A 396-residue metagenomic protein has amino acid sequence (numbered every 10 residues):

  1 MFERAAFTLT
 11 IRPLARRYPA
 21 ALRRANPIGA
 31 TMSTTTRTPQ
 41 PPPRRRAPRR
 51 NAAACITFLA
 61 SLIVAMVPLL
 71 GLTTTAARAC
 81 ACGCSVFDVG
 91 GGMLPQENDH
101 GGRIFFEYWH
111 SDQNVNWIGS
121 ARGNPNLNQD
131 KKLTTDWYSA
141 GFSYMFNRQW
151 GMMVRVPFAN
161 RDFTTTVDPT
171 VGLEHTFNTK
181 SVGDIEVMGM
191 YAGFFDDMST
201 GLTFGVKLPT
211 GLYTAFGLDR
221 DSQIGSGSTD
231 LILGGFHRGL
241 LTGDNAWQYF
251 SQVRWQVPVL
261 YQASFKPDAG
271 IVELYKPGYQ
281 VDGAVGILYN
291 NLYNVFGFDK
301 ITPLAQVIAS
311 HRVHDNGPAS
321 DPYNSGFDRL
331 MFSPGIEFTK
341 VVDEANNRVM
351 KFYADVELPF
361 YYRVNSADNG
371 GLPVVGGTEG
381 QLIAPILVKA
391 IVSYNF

Functional and structural regions predicted by a protein language model:
A6, N128-F195, V206: Long, hydrophobic/aromatic-enriched structural stretches that serve as scaffold segments
I56-G71: Bacterial N-terminal signal peptides
L70-N124: Outer-membrane beta-barrel biogenesis signature
M93-G101, V115, Q149, F194-T200 (+3 more regions): Short loop/turn motifs that connect adjacent beta-strands in outer-membrane beta-barrel proteins
H100, T134-Y138, T179-I185, M198 (+4 more regions): Residues that define the transmembrane beta-barrel architecture of outer-membrane proteins
F106, A140-Y144, V154, V187-Y191 (+7 more regions): Residues on the lipid-exposed face of transmembrane beta-strands in outer-membrane beta-barrel proteins
Y108-N114, V156-D162, G193, V206-L212 (+7 more regions): Transmembrane beta-strands of outer-membrane beta-barrel pores
V115-A121, P125-N126, Y261-F396: Outer membrane beta-barrel transmembrane domains
